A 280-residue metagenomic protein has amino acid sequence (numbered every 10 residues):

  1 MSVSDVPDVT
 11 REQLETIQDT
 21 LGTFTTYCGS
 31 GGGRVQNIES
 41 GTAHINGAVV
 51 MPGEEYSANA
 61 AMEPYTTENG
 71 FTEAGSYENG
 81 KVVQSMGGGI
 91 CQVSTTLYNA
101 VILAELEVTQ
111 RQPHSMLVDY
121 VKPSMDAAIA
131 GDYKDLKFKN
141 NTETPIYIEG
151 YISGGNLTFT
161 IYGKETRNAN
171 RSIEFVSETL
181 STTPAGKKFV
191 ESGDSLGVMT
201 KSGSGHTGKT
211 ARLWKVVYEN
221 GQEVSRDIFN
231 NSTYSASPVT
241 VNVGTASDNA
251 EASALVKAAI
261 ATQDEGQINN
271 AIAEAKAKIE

Functional and structural regions predicted by a protein language model:
M1-E280: Well-ordered beta-sheet/strand-loop patches within structured domains
